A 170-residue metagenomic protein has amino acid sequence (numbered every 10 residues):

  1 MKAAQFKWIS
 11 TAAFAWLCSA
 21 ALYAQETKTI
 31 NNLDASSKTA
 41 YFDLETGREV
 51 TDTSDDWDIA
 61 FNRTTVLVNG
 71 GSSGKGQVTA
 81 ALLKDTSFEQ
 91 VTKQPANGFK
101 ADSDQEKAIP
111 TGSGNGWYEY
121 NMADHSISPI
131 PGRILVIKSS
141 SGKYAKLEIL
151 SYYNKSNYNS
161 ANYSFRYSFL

Functional and structural regions predicted by a protein language model:
M1-E26: Bacterial Sec-dependent N-terminal signal peptides
W8, V66-V68, Y144, S156: A broad, structure-centric signal for solvent-exposed, well-ordered loop/edge residues that line or flank functional
A13, S54, N69-S73, S156-A161: Generic alpha-helix signal with a bias toward terminal, lower-confidence helices and secondary-structure junctions
Y23-L135, Y167-L170: N-terminal "domain-start" segment
I137-L170: Compact beta-sheet-dominated globular domain cores
